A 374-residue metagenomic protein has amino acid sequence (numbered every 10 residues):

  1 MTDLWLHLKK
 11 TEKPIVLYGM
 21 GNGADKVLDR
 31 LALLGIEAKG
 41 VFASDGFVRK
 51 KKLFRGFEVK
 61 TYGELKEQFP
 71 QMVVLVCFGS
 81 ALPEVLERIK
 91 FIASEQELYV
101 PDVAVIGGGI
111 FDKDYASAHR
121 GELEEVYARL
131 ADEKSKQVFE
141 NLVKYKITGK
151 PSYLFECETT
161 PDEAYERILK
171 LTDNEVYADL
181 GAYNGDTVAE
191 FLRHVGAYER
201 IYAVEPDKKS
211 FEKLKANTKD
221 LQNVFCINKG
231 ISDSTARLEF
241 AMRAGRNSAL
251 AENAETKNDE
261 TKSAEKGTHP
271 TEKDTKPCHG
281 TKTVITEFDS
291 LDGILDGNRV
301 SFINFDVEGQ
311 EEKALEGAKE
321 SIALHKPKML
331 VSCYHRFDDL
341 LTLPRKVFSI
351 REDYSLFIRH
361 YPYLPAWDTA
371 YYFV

Functional and structural regions predicted by a protein language model:
M1-A38, D45-V374: Phosphate/nucleotide-binding beta-alpha loop and adjacent structural elements of enzyme active sites
